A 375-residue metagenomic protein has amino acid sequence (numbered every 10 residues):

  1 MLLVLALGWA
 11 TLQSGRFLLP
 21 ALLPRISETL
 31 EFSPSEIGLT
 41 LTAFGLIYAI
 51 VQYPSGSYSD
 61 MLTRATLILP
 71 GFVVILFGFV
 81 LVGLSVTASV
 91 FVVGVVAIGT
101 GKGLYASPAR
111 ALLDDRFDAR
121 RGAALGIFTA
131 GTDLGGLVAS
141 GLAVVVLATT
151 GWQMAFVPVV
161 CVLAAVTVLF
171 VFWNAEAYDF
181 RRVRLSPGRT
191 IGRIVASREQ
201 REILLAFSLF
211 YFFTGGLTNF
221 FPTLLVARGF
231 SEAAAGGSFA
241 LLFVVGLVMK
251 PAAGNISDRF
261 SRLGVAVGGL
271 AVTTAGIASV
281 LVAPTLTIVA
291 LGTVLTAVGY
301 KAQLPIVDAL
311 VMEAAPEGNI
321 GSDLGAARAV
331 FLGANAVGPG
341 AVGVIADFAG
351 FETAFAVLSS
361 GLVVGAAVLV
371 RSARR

Functional and structural regions predicted by a protein language model:
P20, S197-A240, V244-V248: Extracytoplasmic gate region of multi-pass secondary transporters
E31, T63, V82-S89, G101 (+3 more regions): Helix-breaking motifs and short loop linkers at transmembrane-helix boundaries and internal kinks in secondary membrane
I50-T87: Conserved MFS/SLC helix-loop-helix module at the cytosolic interface between two early adjacent transmembrane helices
T66-L81, G264-S279, A356: Structural signature of the two symmetry-related core transmembrane helices
V92-L134: Cytoplasmic helix-loop-helix junction between adjacent transmembrane helices in 12-TM secondary transporters
A119, I127-A175: Helix-loop-helix hairpin linking two adjacent transmembrane segments in secondary transporters
W173-L204: Juxtamembrane intracellular "pre-TM" segments in multi-pass secondary transporters
M312, E317-F351: A late C-terminal transmembrane helix in Major Facilitator Superfamily
